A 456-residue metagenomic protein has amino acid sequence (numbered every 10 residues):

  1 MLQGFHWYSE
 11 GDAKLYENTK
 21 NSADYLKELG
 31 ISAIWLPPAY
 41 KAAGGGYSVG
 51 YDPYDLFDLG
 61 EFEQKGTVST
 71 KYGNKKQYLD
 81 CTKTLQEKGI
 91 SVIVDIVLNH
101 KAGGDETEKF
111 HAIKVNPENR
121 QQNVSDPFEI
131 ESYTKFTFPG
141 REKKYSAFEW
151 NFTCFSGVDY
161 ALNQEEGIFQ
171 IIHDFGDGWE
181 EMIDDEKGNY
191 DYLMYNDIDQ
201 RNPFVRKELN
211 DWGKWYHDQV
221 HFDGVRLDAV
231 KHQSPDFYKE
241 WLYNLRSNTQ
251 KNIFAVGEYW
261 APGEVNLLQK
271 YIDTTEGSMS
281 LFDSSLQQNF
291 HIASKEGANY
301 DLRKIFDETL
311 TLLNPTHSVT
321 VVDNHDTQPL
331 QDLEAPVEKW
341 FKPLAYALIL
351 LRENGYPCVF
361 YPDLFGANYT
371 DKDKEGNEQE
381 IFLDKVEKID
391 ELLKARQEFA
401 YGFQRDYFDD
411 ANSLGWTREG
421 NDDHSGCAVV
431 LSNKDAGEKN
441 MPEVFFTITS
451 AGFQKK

Functional and structural regions predicted by a protein language model:
M1-L15, Y133-K144, F152-D174, K270-I272 (+1 more regions): An N-terminal domain-start capping segment
M1-S91, N99, E106-K109, K144 (+2 more regions): N-terminal structural segment of carbohydrate-active enzymes
H6-S9, Y195, T327-P329, A367: A short, flexible beta-alpha/helix-coil linker loop
E10-E17, Y72, K76, P203 (+4 more regions): Soluble non-cytosolic domains of exported or imported proteins
A23-Y25, S48-F57, C81-I90, N99-H100 (+2 more regions): Active-site-proximal helices and loops of the catalytic beta/alpha 8
K144-F204, D218: Long, low-complexity, polar/charged, intrinsically disordered or flexibly structured peripheral segments
